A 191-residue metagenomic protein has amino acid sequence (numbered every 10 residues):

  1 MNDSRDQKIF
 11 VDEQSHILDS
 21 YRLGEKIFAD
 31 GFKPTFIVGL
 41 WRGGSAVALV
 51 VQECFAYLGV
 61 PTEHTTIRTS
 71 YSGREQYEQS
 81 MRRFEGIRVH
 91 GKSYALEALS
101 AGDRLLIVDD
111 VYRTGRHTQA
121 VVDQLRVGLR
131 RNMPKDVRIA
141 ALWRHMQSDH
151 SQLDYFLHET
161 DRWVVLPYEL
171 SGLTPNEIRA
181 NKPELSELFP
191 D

Functional and structural regions predicted by a protein language model:
M1-D191: PRPP-associated nucleotide enzymes
